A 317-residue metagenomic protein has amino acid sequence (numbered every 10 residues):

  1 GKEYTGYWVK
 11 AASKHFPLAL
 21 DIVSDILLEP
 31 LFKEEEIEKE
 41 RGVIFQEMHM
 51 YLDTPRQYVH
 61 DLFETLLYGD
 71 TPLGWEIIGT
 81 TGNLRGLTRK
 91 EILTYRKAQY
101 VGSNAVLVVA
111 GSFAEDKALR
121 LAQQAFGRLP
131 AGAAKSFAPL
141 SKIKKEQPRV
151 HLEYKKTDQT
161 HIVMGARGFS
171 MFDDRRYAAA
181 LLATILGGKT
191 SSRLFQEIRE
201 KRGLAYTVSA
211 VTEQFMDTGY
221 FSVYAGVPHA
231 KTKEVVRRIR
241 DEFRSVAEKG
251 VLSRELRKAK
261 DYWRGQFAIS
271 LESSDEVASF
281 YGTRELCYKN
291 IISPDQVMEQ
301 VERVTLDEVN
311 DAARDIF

Functional and structural regions predicted by a protein language model:
G1-S136, S141, L152, T157-I162 (+4 more regions): Charge-rich, well-structured scaffold segments of protease-associated domains
I143-K145: Self-splicing inteins and homing endonuclease
P148-R149: Flexible, small-/acidic-enriched active-site or ligand-binding loops
L181: Regulatory input/activation interfaces that engage signals or partners
T190-S191: Short Ser/Thr-interspersed hydrophobic loop/turn segments at strand-loop and sheet-helix junctions that line or gate
F195-Q196: Phosphate-proximal small/polar/acidic motifs at interfaces that engage nucleotide phosphates, polyphosphates
